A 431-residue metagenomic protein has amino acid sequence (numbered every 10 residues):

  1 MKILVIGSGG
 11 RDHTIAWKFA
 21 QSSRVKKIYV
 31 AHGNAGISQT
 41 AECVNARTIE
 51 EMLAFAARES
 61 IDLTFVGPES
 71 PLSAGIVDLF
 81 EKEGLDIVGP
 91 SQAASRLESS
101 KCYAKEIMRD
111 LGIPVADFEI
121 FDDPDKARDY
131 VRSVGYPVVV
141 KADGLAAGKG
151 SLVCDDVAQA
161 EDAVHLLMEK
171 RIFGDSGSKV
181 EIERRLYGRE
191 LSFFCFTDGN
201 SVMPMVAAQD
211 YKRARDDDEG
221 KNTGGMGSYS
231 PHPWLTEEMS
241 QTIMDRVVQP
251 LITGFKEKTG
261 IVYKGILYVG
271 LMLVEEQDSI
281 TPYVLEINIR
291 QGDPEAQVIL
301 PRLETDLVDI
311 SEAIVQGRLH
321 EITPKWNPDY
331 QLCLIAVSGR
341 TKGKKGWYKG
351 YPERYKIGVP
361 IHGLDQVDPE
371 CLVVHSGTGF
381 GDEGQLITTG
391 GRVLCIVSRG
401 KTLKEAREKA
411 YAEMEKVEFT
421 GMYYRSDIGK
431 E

Functional and structural regions predicted by a protein language model:
M1-Q92: ATP-binding N-terminal substructure of ATP-dependent carboxylate-amine bond-forming enzymes
L4-V5, E98-K179, P233-P250: Active-site nucleotide/adenylate-binding loops and adjacent lid/helix of ATP-dependent enzymes
S38-A41, R96-C102, R215-D216: Short, charged, surface-exposed secondary-structure boundary motifs
C154-A296: Internal nucleotide-binding/catalytic subdomain
S228-P231, I335-A336, R392-G400: Short, well-ordered beta-strand elements within core beta-sheets of diverse protein domains
M244-L267, N288-E370, G381: Active-site "cap" helix and flanking loop/linker of ATP-utilizing ligase/carboxylase catalytic domains
T378, D382, I387-E431: Generic C-terminus detector
